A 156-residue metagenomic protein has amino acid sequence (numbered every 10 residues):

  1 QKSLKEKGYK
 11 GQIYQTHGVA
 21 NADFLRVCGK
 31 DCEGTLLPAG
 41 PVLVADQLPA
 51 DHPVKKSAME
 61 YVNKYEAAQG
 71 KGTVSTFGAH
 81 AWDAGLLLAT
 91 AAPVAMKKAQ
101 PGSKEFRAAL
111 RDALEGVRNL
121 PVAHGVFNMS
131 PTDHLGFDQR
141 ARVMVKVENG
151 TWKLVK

Functional and structural regions predicted by a protein language model:
Q1-K156: Extracytosolic ligand-binding ectodomains
